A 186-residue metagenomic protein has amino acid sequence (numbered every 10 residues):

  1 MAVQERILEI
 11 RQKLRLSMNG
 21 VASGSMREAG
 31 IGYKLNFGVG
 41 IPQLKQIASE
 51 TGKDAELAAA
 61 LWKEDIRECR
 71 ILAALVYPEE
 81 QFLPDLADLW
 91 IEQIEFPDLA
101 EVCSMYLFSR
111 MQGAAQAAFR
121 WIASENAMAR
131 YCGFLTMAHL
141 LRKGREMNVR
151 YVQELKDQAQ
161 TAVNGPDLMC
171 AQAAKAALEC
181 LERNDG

Functional and structural regions predicted by a protein language model:
M1-G186: Alpha-helical scaffold domains
